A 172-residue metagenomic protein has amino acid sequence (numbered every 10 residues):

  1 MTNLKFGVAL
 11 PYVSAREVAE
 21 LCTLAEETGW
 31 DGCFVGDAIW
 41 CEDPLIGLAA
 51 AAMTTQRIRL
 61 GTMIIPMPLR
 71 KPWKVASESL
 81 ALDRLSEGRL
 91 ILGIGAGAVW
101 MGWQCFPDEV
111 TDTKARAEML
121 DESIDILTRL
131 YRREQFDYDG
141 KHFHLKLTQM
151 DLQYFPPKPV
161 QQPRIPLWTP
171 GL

Functional and structural regions predicted by a protein language model:
M1-L60, K158-I165: N-terminal beta1-alpha1-beta2 module of alpha/beta enzyme domains
T2-L4, K74-L172: Internal, glycine-rich beta/alpha segment that forms the wall or movable "lid" of small-molecule/cofactor binding
A9-V13, A38, I65-M67, G95-V99 (+1 more regions): Active-site beta-loop-alpha junctions enriched in small/polar residues
L21, C33-F34, M63-I64, V99-W100 (+1 more regions): N-terminal start-of-chain detector that recognizes signal peptides and the immediate post-cleavage beginning
D31-G36, R57-G61, L85-R89, R116-L120: Glycine-rich loops and low-complexity Gly/Arg-rich segments that provide flexible linkers or classic glycine-based
L45-I65, M119-L130: Alpha-helix-loop-beta-strand connector modules within alpha/beta enzyme cores
R70-K71: Aromatic/His-enriched, Gly/Pro-containing loop or helix-boundary segments that lie immediately adjacent to catalytic
